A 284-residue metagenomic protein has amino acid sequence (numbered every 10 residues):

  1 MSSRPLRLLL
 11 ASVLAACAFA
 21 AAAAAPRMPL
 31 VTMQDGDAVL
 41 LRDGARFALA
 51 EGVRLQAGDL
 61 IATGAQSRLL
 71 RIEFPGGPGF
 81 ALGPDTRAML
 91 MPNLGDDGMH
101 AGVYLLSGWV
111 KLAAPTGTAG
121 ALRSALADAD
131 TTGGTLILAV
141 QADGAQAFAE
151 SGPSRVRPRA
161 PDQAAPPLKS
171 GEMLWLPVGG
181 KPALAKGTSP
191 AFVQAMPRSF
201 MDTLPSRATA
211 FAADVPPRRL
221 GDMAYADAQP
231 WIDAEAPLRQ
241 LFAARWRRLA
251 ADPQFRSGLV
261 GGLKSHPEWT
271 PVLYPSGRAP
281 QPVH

Functional and structural regions predicted by a protein language model:
M1, A22-A25: Generic N-terminal simple sequence motifs
M1-L10: Bacterial N-terminal signal peptides that target proteins for export
S12-A15: Short, linear, compositionally biased motifs with a strong N-terminal bias
A18-A20: N-terminal signal peptide c-region/cleavage motif recognized by signal peptidases
A24-M173, P177-K181, K186-L263, E268-W269: Flexible, surface-exposed loop/linker segments and immediately adjacent secondary-structure boundaries
K264-H284: Short, low-complexity, Pro/Ser/Thr/Gly-rich segments in the mature regions of secreted, periplasmic
